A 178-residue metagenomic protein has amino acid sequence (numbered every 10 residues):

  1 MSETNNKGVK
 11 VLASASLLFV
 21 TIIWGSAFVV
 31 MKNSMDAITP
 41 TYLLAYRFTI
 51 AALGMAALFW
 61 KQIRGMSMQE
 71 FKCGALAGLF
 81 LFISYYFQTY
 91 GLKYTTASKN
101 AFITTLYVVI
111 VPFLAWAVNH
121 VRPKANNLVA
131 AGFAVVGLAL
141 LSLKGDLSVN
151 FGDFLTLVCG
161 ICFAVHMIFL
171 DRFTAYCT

Functional and structural regions predicted by a protein language model:
M1-Y42, L79, F87, L147-R172: Glycine-/small-residue-enriched transmembrane alpha-helix faces in small-molecule transporters and effluxers
I23, A27-F28, F59-T104, L140: Specific transmembrane alpha-helical segments of multi-pass solute transporters/efflux pumps, especially DMT/EamA
G25, A45, T49-L53, V109 (+2 more regions): Small-residue-rich packing faces within the transmembrane alpha-helices of Major Facilitator Superfamily
S34, L43, R47, G91 (+3 more regions): Hydrophobic/aromatic residues within transmembrane alpha-helices of multi-pass small-molecule transporters
T39-Y42, S98, K124, T178: Residues that define the loop-to-transmembrane-helix transition and helix capping in multi-pass membrane transporters
Y46-R47, L76-A77, I103-L106, N126-V129 (+2 more regions): Hydrophobic core positions of alpha-helical segments in small-molecule transporters and transporter systems
G54-I63, Y107-V129: C-terminal transmembrane-helix exit sites in multi-pass transporters
M55, A75-A77, P123-L143, C159-F163: Hydrophobic transmembrane alpha-helices of multi-pass small-molecule transport proteins
